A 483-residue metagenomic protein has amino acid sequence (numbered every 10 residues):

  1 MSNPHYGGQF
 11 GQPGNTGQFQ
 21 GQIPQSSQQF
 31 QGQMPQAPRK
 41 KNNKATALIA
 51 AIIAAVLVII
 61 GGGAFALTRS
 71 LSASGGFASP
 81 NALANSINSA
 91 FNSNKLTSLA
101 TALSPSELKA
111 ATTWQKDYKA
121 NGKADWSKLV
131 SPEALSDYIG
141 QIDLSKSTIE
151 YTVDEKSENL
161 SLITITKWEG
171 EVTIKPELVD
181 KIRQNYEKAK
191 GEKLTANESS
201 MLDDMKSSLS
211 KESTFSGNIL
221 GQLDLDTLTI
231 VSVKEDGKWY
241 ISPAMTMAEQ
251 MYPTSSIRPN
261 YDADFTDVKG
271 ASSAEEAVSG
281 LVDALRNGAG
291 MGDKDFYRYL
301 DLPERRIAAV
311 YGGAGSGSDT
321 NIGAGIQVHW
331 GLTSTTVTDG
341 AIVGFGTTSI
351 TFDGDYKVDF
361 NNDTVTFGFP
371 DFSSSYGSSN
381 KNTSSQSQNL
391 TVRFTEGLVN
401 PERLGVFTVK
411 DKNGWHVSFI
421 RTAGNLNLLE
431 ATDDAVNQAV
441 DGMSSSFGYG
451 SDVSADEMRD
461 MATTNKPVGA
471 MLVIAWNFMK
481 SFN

Functional and structural regions predicted by a protein language model:
M1-K44: Intrinsically disordered, low-complexity Pro/Gly-rich regions
Y6, Q31, P38-K40, I49 (+6 more regions): Cytosol-facing boundaries of transmembrane alpha helices in integral membrane proteins
K41-L48, I60-I87: C-terminal region of N-terminal signal peptides and the immediate post-cleavage residues of exported proteins
A47, E177, E187, G217-D267 (+2 more regions): Short beta-strand edge/turn micro-motifs at domain boundaries
I52-I59: Hydrophobic core
A73-F77, N81, L99-A100, K109-T112 (+1 more regions): Long, acidic/polar, low-complexity amphipathic helices and coiled-coil-like
A73-Q141, N260-T333, T338, M461-T464: Core segments of small alpha/beta cavity-forming domains
Y118-N218, S316-G397, M443-Y449, V453-N483: Surface-exposed, charged secondary-structure patches
